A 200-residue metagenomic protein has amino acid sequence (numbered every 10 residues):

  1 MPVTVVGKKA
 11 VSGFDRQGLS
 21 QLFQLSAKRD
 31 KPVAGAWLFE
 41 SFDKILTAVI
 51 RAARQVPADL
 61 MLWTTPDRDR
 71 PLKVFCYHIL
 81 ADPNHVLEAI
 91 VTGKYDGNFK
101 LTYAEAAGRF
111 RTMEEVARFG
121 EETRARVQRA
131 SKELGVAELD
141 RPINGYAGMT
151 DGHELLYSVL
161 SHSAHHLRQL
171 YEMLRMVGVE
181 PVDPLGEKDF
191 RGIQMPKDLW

Functional and structural regions predicted by a protein language model:
P2-R29: Non-catalytic, surface beta->alpha helical segment in thiol-disulfide oxidoreductase systems
F23-S26, A53-V56, L60, I90 (+1 more regions): Sec/Tat-exported extracytoplasmic proteins
L25-F39, E105-G108, E115: Short, charged, low-complexity loops and linkers
V33-P57, Y77-T92, F119-E122: Alpha-helical bundle segments that constitute or directly flank the non-heme di-iron/ferroxidase center
L46, I50-A52, A107-N144, T150-M173: Acidic/histidine-rich alpha-helical segments that form the ligand environment of transition-metal centers
L60-E105, N144-W200: Short, contiguous alpha-helical
